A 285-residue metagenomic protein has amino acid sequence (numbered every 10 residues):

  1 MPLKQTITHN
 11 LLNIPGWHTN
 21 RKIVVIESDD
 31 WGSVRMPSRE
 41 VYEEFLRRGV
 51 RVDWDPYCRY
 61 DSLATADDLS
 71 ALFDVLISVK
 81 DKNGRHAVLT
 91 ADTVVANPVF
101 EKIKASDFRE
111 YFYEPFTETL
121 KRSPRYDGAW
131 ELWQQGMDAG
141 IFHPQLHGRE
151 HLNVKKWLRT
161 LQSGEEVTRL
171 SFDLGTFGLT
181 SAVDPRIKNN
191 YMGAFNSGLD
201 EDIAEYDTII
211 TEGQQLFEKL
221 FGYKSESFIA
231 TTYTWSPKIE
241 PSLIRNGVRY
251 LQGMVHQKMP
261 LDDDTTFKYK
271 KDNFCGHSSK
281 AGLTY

Functional and structural regions predicted by a protein language model:
P2-S227, Y233-G282: Catalytic alpha-helical scaffold of carbohydrate-active enzymes acting on polysaccharides/glycoconjugates
